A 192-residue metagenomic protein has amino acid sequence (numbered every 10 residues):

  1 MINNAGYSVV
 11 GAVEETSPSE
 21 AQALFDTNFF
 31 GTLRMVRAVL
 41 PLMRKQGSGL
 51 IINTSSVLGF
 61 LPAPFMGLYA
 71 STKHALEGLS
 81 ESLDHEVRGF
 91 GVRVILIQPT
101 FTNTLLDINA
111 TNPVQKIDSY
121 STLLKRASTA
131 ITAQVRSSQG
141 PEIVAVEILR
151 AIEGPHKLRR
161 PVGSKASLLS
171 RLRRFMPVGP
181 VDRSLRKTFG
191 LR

Functional and structural regions predicted by a protein language model:
N4-V9: Conserved NAD(P)H cofactor-binding loop of Rossmann-fold oxidoreductase domains
A12-V13, E20-Q22: Substrate-binding pocket helix/loop in short-chain dehydrogenase/reductase
E14, L61-G67: Active-site loop immediately N-terminal to the catalytic Tyr-X3-Lys motif of short-chain dehydrogenase/reductase
V36, T72-A75: Active-site helix of classical SDR
V36-R37, E81: A short, exposed helix-loop element centered on a Lys and neighboring polar residues
S56: Residue(s) in the substrate-gating loop at a strand-loop-helix junction that position the organic substrate next
E86-V135: C-terminal beta-strand-loop-alpha-helix "lid" module of Rossmann-like NAD(P)-dependent dehydrogenases
